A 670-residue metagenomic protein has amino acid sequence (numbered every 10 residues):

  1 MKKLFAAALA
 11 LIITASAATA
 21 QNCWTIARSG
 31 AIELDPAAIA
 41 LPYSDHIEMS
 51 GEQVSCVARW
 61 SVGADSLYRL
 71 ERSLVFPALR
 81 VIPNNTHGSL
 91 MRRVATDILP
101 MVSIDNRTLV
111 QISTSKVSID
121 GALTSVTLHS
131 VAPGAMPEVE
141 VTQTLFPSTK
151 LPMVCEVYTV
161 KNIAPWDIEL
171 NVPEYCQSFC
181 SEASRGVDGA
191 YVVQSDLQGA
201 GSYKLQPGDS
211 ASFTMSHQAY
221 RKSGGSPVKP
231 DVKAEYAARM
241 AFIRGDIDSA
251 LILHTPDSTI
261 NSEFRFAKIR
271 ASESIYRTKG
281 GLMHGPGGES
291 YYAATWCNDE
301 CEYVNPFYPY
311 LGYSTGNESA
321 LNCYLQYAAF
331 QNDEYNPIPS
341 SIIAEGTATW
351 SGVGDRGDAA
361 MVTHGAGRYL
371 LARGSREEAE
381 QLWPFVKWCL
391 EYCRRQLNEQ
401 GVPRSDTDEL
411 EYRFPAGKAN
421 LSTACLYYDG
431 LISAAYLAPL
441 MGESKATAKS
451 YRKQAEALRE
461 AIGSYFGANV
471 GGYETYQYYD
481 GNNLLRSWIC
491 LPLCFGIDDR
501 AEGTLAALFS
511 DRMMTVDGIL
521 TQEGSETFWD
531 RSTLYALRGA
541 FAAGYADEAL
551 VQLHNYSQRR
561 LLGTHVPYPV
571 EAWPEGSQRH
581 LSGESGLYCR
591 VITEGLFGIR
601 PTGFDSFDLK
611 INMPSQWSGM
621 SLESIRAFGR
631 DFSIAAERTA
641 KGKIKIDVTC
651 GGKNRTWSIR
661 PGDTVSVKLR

Functional and structural regions predicted by a protein language model:
M1-Q21: Bacterial Sec-dependent N-terminal signal peptides
A18-S262, Y545-A549, S557, I599-R670: Terminal accessory carbohydrate-recognition/targeting modules of carbohydrate-active enzymes
M91-P100, D299, C323, D358-G365 (+4 more regions): Amphipathic, well-ordered alpha-helical segments in soluble domains
K204-K233, H284, G288-A294, P339-M361 (+5 more regions): The feature captures the catalytic groove of carbohydrate-active enzymes
R244-E380, W388, T407-E409, L484-C494 (+2 more regions): Substrate-binding groove/exosite segments of carbohydrate-active enzymes
F264, K268-A271, A448-F466, Y556: Short amphipathic alpha-helical coiled-coil/interface segments
I275-T278, Q331-N336, R394-R404, S464-G471 (+2 more regions): Proline-centered turn/helix-capping motifs that create local helix->coil transitions or kinks
W296-L321, L325, E380, P384-K387 (+7 more regions): Active-site core of glycosidic bond-cleaving carbohydrate-active enzymes
